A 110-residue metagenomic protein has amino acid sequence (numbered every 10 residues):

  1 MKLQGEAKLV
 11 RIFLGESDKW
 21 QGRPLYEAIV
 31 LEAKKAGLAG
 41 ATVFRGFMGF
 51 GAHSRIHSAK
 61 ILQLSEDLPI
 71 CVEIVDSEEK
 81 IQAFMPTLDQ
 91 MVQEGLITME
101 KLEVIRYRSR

Functional and structural regions predicted by a protein language model:
M1-R110: Positively charged, small/polar-rich N-terminal and surface patches that mediate targeting and assembly and bind
